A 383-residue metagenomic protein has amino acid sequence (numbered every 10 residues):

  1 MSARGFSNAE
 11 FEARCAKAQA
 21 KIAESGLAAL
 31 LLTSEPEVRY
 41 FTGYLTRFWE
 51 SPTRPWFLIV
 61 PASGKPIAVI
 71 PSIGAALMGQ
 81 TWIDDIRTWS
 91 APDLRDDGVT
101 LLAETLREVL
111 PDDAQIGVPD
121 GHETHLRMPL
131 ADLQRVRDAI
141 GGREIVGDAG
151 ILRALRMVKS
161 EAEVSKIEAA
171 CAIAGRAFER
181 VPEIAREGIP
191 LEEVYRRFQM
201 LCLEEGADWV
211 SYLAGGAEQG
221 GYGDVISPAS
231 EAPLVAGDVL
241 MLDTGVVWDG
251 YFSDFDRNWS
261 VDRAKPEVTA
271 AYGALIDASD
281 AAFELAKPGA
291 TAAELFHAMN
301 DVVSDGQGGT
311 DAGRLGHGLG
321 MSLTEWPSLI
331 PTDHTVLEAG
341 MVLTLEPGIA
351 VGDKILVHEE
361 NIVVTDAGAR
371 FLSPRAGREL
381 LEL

Functional and structural regions predicted by a protein language model:
M1-L383: Active-site neighborhoods and metal-handling regions in enzymes and metal-associated proteins
